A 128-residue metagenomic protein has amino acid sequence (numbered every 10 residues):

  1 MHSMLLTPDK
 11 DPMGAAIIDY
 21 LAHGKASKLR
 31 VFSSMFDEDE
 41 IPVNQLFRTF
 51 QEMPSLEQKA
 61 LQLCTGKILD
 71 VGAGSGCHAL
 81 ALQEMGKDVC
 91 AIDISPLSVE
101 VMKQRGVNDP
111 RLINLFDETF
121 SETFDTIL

Functional and structural regions predicted by a protein language model:
M1-F32: N-terminal auxiliary segments of SAM/dcSAM-dependent transferases
F47-K67: Conserved alpha-helix/loop element of class I SAM-dependent methyltransferases that forms part of the SAM/SAH-binding
S75: Conserved SAM/SAH-binding loop
S95-P96: Conserved SAM/SAH-binding beta-strand->alpha-helix loop
V99-E100: Short alpha-helix immediately C-terminal to the canonical SAM-binding loop
G106-D117: Conserved SAM-binding strand-loop segment of SAM-dependent methyltransferases
E118-I127: A short acidic, Gly/Pro-enriched loop at the edge of an enzyme's catalytic core that lines a small-molecule cofactor
